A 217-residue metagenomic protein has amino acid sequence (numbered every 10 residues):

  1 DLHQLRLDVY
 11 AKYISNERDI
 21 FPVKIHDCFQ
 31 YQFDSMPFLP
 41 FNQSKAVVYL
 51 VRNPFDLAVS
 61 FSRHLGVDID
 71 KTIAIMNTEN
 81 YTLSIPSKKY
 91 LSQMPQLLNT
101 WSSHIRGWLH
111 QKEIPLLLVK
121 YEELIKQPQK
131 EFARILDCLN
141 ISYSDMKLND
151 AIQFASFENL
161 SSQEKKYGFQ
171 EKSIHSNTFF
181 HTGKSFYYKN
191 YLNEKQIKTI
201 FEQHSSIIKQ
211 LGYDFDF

Functional and structural regions predicted by a protein language model:
D1, P22, E113-N190, E194 (+1 more regions): The conserved 3'-phosphoadenosine-5'-phosphosulfate
D1-V119, M146, T182-F217: PAPS-dependent sulfotransferase catalytic domain
